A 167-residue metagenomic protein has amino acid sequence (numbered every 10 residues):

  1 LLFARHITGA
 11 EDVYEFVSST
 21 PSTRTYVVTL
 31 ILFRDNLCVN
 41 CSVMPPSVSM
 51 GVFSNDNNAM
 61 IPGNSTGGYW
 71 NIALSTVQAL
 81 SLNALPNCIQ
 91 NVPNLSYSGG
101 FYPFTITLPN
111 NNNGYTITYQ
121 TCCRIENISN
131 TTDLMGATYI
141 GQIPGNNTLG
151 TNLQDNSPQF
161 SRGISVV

Functional and structural regions predicted by a protein language model:
F3-V167: Long, compositionally biased, intrinsically disordered segments
